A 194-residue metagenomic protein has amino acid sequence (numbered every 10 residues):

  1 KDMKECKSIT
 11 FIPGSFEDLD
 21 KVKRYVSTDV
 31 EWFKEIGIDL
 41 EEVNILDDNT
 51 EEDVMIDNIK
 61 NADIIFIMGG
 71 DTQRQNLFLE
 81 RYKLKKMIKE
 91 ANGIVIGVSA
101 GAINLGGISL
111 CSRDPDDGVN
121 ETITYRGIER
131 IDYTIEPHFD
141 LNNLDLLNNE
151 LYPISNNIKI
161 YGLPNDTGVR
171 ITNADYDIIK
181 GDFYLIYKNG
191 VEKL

Functional and structural regions predicted by a protein language model:
K1-E5, F11-S27, W32, C111-L194: C-terminal and late-domain segments of enzyme folds
E5, G37-D39, N61, N156: Short loop/turn motifs at secondary-structure junctions
S8-S15, L40-L46: A short beta-strand-loop structural module common to alpha/beta enzyme folds
T10, I64-M68, I96-G97, I135: Structural motif
R24-L46: Extended, compositionally biased flexible segments
E41-I94: Flexible gly/pro-rich beta->alpha loop and the following alpha-helix that scaffold active-site loops
E42, I96-V98, Y161-L163: A structural signal for short, well-ordered beta-strand segments and their strand-loop junctions that often border
R74-F78, Y82-L141: Class I SAM-dependent methyltransferase SAM-binding "motif I" and its flanking Rossmann-like core
